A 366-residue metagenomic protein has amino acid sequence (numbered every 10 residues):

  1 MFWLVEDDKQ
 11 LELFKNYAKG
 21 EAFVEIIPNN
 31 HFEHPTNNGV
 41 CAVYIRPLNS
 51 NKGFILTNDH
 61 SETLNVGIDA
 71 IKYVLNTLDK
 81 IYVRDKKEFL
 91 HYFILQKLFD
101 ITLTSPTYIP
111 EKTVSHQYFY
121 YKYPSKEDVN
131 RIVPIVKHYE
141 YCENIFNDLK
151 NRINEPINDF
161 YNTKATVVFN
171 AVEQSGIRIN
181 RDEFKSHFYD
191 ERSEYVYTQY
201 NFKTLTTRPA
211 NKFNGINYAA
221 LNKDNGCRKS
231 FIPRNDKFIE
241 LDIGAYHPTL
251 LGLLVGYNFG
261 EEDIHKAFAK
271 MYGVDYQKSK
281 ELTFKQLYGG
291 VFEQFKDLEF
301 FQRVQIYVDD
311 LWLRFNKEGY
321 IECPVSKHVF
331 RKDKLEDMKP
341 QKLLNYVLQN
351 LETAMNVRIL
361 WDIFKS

Functional and structural regions predicted by a protein language model:
F2, H31-N51, T57-L64, D182-V274 (+1 more regions): Acidic, glycine-rich two-metal-ion catalytic cores of nucleic acid-processing enzymes
F2-D8, Y17-E25, N30-R152: Conserved DEDDh/DEDDy metal-dependent 3′-5′ exonuclease domain
Q10, A70, Y141, M355-D362: Well-ordered alpha-helical segments embedded in enzymatic catalytic cores
F14-G20, K72-K80, F231-N235, K270-Q277: Flexible, charged surface loops at secondary-structure boundaries
L90-P156, A165-S175, A220-P340: Helical catalytic core of nucleic-acid polymerases
I135-H138, K164, E352-M355, I359: Helical mechanochemical/support elements of P-loop NTPase systems and associated helical scaffolds
I157, Y161, L348: Residue-level marker of regulatory loop/turn positions in helix-turn-helix DNA-binding domains and in histidine
G176-R181: Short, Lys/Glu-rich amphipathic helical modules
